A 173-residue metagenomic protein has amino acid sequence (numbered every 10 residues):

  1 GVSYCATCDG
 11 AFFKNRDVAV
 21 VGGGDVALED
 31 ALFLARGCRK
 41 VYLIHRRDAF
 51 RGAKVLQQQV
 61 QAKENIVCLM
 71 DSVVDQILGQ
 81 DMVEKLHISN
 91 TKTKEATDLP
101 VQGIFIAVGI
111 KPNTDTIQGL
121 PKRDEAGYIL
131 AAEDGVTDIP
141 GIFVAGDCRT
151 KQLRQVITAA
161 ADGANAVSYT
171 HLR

Functional and structural regions predicted by a protein language model:
G1-F12, P100, I106-Q155, D162: FAD-site-proximal beta/loop scaffold in flavoenzymes
G1-G37, L130-A131: Glycine-rich dinucleotide-binding loop and its adjacent helix/turn
A19, Y42, F143: Conserved catalytic/dimer-interface elements of ABC ATPase nucleotide-binding domains
G22, H45, G146: Short beta-strand/turn micro-motifs composed of small residues that flank or help shape donor/cofactor-binding pockets
D25, D48, R149: Short, glycine/serine-rich, charged loops/turns that create anion-binding and catalytic segments at active sites
E29, I157, A161-N165: A broad detector of short, well-ordered amphipathic alpha-helices that serve as recognition/interaction surfaces
A35-A132, L172: A Rossmann-like FAD-binding core segment of flavoenzymes
V167, H171: Residue-level detector of conserved catalytic or cofactor/ligand-binding positions in enzyme active sites
